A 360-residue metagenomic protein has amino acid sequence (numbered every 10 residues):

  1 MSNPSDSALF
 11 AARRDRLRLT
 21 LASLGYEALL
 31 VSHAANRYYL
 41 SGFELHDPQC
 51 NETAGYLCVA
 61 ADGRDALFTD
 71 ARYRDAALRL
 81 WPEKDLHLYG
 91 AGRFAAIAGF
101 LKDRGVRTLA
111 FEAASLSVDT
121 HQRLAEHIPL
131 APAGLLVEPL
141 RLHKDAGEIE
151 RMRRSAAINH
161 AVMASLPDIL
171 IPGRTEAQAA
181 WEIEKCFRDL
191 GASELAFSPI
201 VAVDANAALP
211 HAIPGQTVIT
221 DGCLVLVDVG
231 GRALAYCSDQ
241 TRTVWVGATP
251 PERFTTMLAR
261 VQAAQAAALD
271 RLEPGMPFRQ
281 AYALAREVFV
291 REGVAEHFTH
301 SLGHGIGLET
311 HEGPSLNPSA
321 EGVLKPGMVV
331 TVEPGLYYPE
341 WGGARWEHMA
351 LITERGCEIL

Functional and structural regions predicted by a protein language model:
M1-L360: Active-site neighborhoods and metal-handling regions in enzymes and metal-associated proteins
